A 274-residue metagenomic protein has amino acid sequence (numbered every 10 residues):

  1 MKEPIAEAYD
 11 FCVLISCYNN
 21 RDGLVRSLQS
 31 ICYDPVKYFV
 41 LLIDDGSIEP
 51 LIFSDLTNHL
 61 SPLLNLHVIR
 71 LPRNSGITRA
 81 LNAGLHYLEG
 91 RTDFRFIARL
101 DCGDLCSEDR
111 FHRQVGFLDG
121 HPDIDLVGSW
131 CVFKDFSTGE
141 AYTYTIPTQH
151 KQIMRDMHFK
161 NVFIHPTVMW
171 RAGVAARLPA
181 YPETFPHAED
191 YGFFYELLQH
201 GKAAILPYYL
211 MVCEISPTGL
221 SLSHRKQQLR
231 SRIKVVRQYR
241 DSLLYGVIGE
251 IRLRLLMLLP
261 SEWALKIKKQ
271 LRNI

Functional and structural regions predicted by a protein language model:
M1-S30: N-proximal low-complexity "stem/linker" segments adjacent to membrane-targeting elements
G23, I48-H59, L105, D109: Acidic helix N-cap motif at the loop->helix transition within catalytic regions of sugar-transfer enzymes
Q29-F39: Short, acidic, metal-binding catalytic loop of nucleotide-sugar glycosyltransferases
D44-S54, R73, D101: A conserved acidic beta->alpha catalytic loop
L71-G90: Glycine-rich, basic loop-to-helix element that forms the pyrophosphate-binding segment of sugar-nucleotide handling
D93-L105: Short beta-strand-to-loop acidic/aromatic patch adjacent to the donor-nucleotide binding site
D109-A141: Conserved donor NDP-sugar-binding/catalytic core segment of glycosyltransferases
P147-S231: Conserved nucleotide-sugar donor-binding catalytic segment
